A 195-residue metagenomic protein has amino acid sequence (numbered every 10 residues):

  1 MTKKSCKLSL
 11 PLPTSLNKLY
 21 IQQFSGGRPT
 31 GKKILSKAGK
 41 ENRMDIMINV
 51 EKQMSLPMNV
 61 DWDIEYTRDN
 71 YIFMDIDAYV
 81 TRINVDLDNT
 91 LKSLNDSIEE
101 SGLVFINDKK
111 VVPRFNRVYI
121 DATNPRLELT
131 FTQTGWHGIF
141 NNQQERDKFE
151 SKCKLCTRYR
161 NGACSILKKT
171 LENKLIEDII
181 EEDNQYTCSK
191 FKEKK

Functional and structural regions predicted by a protein language model:
M1-K195: Acidic, proline/glycine-enriched N-terminal capping motif
